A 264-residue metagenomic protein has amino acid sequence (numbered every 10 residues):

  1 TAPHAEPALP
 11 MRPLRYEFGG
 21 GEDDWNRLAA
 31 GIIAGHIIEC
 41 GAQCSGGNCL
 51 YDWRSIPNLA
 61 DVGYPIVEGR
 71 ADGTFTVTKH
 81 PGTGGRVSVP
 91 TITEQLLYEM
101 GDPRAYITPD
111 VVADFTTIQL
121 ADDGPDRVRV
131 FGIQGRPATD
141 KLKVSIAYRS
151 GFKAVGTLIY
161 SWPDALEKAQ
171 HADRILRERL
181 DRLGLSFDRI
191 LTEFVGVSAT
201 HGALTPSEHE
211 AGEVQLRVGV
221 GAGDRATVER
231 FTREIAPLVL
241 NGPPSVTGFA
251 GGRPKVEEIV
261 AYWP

Functional and structural regions predicted by a protein language model:
T1-M11: Glycine-rich phosphate-binding loop
E6, E17, H36, C40-G47 (+5 more regions): Change "in soluble alpha/beta enzymes" to "in soluble alpha/beta proteins
P10-L14, W53-A60, Y106-A113, N241-V260: A short, terminal or domain-edge coil/loop segment
M11-D24: A glycine- and small-aliphatic-rich helix-loop capping segment at beta-alpha/alpha-beta transitions that lines
D23-R27, S88, W162-A165, D224: Intrinsic-disorder/low-complexity, polar/charged segments
L28-P137, S145-K153, T157-I159, K168: A conserved active-site cap/scaffold subdomain adjacent to cofactor or substrate pockets
G132-P264: C-terminal non-catalytic interaction/assembly regions of soluble proteins
